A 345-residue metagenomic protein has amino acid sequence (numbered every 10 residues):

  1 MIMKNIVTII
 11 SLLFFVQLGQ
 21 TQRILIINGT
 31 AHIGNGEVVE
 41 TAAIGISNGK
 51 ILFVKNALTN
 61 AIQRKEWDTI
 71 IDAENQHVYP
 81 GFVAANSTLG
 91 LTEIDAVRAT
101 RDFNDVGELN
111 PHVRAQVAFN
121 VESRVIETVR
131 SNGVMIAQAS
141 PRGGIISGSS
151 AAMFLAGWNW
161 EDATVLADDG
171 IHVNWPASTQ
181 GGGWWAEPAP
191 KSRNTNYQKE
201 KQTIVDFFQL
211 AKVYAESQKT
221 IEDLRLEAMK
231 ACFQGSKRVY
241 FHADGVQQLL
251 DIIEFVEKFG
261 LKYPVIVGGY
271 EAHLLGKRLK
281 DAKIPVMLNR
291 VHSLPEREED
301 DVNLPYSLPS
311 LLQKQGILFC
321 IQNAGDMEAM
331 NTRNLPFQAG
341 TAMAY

Functional and structural regions predicted by a protein language model:
M1-I24: Bacterial Sec-dependent N-terminal signal peptides
R23-V38: Short N-terminal segments immediately surrounding and downstream of signal-peptide cleavage
I24-I26, A61-Q116, S131: Replace "His-x-His-based motif
G29, I44, G49, N75 (+5 more regions): Divalent metal-coordination and catalytic microenvironments
N35-Y79: Histidine-rich, glycine-flanked metal-binding segment
D95, T100-V106, N110-H112, R238 (+3 more regions): His/Asp/Glu-enriched, well-ordered alpha-helical/loop segment that forms or immediately abuts the divalent-metal
V125, N132-Y263: Polyanionic/metal-chelating signatures
Y240-D244, K262-E271, V291, P295-E296: Catalytic beta/alpha-barrel core
